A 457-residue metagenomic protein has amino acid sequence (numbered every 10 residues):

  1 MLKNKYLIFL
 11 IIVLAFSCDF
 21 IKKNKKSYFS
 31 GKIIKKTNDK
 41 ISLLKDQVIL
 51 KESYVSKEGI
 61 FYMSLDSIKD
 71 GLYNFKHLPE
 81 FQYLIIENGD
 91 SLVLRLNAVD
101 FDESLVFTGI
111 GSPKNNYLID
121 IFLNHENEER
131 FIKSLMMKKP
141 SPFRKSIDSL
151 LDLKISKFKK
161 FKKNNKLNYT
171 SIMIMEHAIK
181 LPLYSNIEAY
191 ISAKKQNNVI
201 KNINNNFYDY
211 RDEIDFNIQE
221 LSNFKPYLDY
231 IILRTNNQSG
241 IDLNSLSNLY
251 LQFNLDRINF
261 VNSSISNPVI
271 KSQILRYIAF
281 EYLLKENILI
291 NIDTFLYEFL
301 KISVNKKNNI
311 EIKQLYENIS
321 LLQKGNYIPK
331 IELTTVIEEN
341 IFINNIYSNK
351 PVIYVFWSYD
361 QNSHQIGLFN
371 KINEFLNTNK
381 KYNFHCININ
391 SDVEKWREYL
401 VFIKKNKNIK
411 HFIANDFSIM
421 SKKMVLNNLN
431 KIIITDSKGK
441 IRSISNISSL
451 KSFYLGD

Functional and structural regions predicted by a protein language model:
M1-Y28, I444: Bacterial Sec-dependent N-terminal signal peptides
D19-S171, A189: A non-transmembrane, solvent-exposed segment enriched in polar/low-complexity residues
Q252-K324: N-terminal targeting signals for export/organelle localization
N309-N344, K407: N-terminal "domain-start" segment that seeds a small globular fold
I341-I372, Y382-I387: Short active-site neighborhood of thiol/selenol oxidoreductases, capturing the structured segment around
K381-K395, K405-F417: Thiol-based oxidoreductase modules, predominantly thioredoxin-like and allied folds used for disulfide exchange
L400-I433, S437: Short, internal strand/loop/helix patches that form the active-site neighborhood or redox-interaction surface
N428-K431, S437-D457: Non-catalytic, surface beta->alpha helical segment in thiol-disulfide oxidoreductase systems
